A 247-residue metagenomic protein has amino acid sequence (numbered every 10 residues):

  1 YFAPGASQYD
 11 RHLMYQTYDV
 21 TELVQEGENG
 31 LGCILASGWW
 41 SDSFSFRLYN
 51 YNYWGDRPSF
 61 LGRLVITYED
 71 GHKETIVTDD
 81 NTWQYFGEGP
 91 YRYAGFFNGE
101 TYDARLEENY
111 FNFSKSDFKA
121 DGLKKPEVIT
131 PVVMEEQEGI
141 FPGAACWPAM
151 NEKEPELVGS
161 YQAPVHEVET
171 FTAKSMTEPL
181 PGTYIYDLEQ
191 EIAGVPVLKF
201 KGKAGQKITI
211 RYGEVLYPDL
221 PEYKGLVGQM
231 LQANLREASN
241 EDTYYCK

Functional and structural regions predicted by a protein language model:
Y1-K247: Extracellular/oxidizing-compartment recognition motifs
